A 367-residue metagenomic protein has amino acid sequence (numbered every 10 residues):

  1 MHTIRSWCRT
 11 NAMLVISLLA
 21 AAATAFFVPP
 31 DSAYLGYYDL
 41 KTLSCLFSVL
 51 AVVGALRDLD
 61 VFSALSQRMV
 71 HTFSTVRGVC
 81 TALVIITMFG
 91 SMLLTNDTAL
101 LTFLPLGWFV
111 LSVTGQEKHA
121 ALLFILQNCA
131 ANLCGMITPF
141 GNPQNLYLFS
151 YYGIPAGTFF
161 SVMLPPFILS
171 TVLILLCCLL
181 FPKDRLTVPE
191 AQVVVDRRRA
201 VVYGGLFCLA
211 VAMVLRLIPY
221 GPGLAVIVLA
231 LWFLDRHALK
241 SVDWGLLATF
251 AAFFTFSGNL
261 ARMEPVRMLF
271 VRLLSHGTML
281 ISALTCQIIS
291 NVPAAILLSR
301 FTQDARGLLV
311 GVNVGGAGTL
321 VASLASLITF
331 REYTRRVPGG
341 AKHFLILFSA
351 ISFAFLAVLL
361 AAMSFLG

Functional and structural regions predicted by a protein language model:
H2-A33, C45-D60, L179-K183, L209-H237 (+3 more regions): Structural signal for alpha-helical transmembrane segments and their membrane-water exit/capping regions in multi-pass
T3-T10, S32-T42, I154-P166, Q192-R197 (+4 more regions): Interfacial loop-to-helix junctions that mark the boundaries of transmembrane helices in multi-pass membrane
Y37, L59, S63-R68, L206-Q303: Transmembrane helical segments that form the transport core of multi-pass membrane transport proteins
L40-T42, H71-V84, V113-F124, R198-V201 (+2 more regions): Membrane-interfacial loop-to-helix junctions in multi-pass transporters
Q67, C177-G204, R236-K240: Flexible interhelical linker loops that connect adjacent transmembrane helices in multi-pass membrane transporters
L83-I85, F89-L133, I296-V310, P338-K342 (+1 more regions): Hydrophobic transmembrane alpha-helices that form the pore/transport pathway of multi-pass ion and small-solute
G115-K183, P189-Q192, T329-L359: Membrane-core helix-loop-helix motifs of multi-pass transport proteins
F160-T171, L280-G367: C-terminal transmembrane helix pair
